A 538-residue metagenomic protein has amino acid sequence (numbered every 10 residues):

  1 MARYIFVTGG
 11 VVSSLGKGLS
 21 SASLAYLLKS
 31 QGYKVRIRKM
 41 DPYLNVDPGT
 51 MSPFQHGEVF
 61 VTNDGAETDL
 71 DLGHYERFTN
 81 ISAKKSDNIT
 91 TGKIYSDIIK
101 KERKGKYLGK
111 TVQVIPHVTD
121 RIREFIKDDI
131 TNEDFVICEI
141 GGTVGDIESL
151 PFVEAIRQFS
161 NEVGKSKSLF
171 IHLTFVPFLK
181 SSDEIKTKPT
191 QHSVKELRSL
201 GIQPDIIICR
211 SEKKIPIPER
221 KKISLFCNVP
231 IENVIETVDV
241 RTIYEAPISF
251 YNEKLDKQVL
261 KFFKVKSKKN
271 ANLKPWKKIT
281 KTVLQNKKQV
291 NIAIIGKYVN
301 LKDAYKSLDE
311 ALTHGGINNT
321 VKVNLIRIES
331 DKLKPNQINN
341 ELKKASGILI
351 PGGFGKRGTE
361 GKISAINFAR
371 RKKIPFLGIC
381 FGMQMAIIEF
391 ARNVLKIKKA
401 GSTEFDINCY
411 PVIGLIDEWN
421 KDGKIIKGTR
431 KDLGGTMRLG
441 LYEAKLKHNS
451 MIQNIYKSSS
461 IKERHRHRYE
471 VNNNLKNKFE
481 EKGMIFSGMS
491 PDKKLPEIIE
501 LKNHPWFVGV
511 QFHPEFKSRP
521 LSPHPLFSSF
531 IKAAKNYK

Functional and structural regions predicted by a protein language model:
M1, Q203, P230, K288 (+6 more regions): A generic structural signal for well-ordered coil/turn residues at beta-strand boundaries that shape enzyme active-site
M1-V321, D331-G347, F354-G355, K362-F368 (+1 more regions): Flexible phosphate-sensing "switch/lid" loops adjacent to ATP/NTP-binding sites across phosphate-transfer
G9, K39, S211, V238 (+11 more regions): Active-site proximal loops enriched in glycine and acidic residues that flank catalytic Cys/His/Asp and coordinate
G18, A22-Y26, S30, E341-Y442 (+3 more regions): Cysteine-nucleophile active-site neighborhood
Q55-N63, V240-Y244, I350, R371-L377 (+4 more regions): Short beta-alpha connecting loops at secondary-structure transitions that line or flank enzyme active sites
C227, V259-N270, V394-K398, F530-K538: Short, hydrophobic alpha-helical segments
V323-L325: Carboxylate/His-rich catalytic cores and anion/metal-binding grooves
D432, L439-K538: C-terminal and late-domain segments of enzyme folds
